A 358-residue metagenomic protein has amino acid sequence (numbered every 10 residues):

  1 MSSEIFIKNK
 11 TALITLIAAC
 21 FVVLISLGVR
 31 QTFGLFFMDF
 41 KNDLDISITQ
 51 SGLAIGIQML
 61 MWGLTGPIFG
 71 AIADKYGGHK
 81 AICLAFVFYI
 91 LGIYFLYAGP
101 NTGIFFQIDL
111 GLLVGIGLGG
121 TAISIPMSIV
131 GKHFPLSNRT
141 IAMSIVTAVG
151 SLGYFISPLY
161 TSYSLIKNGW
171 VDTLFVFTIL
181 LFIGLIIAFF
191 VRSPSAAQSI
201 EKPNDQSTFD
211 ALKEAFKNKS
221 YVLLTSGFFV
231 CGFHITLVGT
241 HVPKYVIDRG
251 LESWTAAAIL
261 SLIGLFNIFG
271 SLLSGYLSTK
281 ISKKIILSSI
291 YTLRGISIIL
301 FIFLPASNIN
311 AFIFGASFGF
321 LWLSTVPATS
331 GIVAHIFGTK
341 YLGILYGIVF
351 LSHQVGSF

Functional and structural regions predicted by a protein language model:
F33-F37, F216-S274: Extracytoplasmic gate region of multi-pass secondary transporters
F40, G120-F134, S324-F337: Intracellular juxtamembrane helix-capping segments at the cytosolic ends of symmetry-related transmembrane helices
T65-G77, S271-S282: Helix-to-loop junctions at the C-terminal end of transmembrane segments in multipass secondary transporters
V87-N101, L293-A306: C-terminal ends and interior cores of transmembrane alpha-helices in multi-pass membrane transporters/permeases
I104-T121, F229, N310-S324: Hydrophobic core of transmembrane alpha-helices in multi-pass small-molecule transporters, especially MFS/SLC-type
I145-A196: Helix-loop-helix hairpin linking two adjacent transmembrane segments in secondary transporters
R192-D210: Flexible cytoplasmic inter-helical loops of multi-pass small-molecule transporters
I263-F266, S278-I332: C-terminal transmembrane helical hairpin of 12-TM major facilitator-type secondary transporters
